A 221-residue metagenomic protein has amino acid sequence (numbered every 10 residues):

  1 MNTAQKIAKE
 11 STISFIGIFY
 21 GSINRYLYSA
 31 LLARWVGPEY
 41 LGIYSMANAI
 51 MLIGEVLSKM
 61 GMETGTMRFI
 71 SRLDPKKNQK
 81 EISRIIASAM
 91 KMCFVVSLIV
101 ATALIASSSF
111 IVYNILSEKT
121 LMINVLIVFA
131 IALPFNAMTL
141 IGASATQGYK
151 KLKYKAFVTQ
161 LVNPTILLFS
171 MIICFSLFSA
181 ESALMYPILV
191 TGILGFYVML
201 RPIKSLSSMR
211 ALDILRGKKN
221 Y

Functional and structural regions predicted by a protein language model:
M1-I7, L121, E181-P187, M199-Y221: Interhelical loop/hinge segments that connect adjacent transmembrane helices in multipass membrane
K6-M67, A101-I105, A132: Signature of the first transmembrane helix
I7-A8, S45, Q79-V95: Interfacial transmembrane-helix starts/ends
A30, M60-K76, Q147-G148, S208: Helix-loop junctions and terminal segments of transmembrane helices in multi-pass membrane transport/translocation
A87-L116, I172-S176, Y197-L200: Alpha-helical transmembrane segments of multi-pass membrane transport and lipid-handling proteins
T102, A106, S117-G142: Alpha-helical transmembrane segments of multi-pass membrane proteins
F135-L161: Membrane-interface junctions at transmembrane-helix termini in multi-pass inner-membrane proteins
F157-S207: Hydrophobic alpha-helical transmembrane segments
